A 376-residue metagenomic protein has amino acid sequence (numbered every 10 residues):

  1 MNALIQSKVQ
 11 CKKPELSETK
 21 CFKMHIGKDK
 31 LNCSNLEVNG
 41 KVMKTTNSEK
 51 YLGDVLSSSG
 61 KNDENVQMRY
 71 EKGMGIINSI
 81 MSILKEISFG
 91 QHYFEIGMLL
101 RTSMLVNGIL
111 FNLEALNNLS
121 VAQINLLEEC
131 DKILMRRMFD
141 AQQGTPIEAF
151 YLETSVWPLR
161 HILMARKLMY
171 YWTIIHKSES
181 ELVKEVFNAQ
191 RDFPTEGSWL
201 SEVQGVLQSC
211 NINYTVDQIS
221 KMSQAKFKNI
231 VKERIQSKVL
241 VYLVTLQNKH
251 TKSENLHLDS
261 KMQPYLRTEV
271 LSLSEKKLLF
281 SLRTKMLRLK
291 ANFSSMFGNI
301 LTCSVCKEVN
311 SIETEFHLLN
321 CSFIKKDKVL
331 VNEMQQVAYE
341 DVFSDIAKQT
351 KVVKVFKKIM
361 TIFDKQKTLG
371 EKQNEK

Functional and structural regions predicted by a protein language model:
M1-K8, V55, R69, I76-I83 (+7 more regions): Generic, well-ordered alpha-helical scaffold segments in large soluble proteins
N2-E15, S322-L330: Classical protein tyrosine phosphatase
A3, S7, P14-N47, M68: Short, conserved micro-motifs composed of acidic
G40-N117, T173, E181: Basic, alpha-helical interaction scaffolds
V42-T46, I87-M104, T145, E153 (+3 more regions): Structural motif
I83, I87-G90, L246-K376: Family-specific functional microsites
Q123-L126, C130-D131, R136-S281: Acidic catalytic cores of enzymes that act on phosphate-bearing nucleotides/polynucleotides
